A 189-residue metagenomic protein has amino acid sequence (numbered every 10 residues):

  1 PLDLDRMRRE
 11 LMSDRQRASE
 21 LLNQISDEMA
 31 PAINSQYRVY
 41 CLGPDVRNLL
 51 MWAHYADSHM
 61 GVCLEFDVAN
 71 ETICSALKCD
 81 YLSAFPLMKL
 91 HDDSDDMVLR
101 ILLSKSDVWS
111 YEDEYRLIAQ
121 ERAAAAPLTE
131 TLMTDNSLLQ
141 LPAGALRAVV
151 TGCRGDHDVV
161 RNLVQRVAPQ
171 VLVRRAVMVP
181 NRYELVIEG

Functional and structural regions predicted by a protein language model:
P1-G189: Partner-binding and oligomerization surfaces adjacent to conserved cores of proteins that assemble macromolecular
